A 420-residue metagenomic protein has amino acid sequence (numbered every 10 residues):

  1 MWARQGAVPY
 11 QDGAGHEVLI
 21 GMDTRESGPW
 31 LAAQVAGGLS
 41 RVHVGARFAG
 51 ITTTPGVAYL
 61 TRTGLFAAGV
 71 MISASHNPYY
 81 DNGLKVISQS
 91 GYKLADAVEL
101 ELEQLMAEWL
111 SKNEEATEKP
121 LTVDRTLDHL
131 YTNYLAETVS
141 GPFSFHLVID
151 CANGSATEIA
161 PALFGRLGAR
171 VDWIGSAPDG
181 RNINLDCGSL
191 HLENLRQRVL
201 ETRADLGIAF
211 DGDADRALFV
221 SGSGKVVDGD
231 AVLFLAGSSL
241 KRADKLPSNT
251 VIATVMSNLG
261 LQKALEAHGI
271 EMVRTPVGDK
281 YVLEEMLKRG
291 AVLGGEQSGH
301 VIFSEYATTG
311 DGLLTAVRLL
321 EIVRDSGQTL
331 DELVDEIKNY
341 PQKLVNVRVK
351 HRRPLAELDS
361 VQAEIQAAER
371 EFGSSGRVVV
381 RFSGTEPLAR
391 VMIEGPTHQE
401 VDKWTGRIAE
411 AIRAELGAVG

Functional and structural regions predicted by a protein language model:
M1-G37, R41-V42, T122-L147: An N-terminal, well-structured beta->alpha segment
G15-D23, R47, H146-V148, N249-V255 (+2 more regions): Short glycine-rich phosphate-binding loop at a beta-alpha junction
E17-D81, A162-V220: N-terminal small/polar loop signature for handling phosphorylated ligands or for N-terminal nucleophile
I20-T24, I149-C151, S221, E305 (+1 more regions): Short glycine-centered, acidic/aromatic-flanked micro-motifs in structured strand/loop junctions that mark active-site
T24-P29, N77-P78, N153-T157, A214-D215 (+2 more regions): Gly/Ser/Thr-rich loops at beta-strand to alpha-helix junctions that form or flank small-molecule/cofactor-binding
S40, L100-N133, E137, S221-G295 (+1 more regions): Proline/glycine-rich low-complexity loops and linkers
N82-T202: Gly/Ser/Thr-enriched, mixed-charge loops and adjacent short helices that form phosphate/oxyanion-binding elements
L206, A243-G420: Phosphate-binding and adjacent anionic-ligand microenvironments
